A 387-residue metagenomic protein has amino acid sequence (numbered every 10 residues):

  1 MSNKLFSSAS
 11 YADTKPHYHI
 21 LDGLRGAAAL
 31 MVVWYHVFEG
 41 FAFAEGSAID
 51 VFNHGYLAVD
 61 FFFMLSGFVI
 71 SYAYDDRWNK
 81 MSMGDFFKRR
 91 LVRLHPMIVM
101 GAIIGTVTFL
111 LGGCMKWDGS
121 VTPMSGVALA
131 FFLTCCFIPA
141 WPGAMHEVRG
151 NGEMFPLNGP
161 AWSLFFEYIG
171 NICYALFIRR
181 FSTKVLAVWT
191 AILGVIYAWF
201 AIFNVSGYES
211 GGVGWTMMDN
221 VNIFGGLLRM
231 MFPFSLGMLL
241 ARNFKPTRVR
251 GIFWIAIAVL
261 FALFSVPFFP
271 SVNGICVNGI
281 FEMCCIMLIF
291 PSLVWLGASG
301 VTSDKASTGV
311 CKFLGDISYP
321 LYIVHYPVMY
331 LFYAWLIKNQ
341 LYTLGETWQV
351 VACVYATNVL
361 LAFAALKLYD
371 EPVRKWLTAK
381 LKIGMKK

Functional and structural regions predicted by a protein language model:
S2-I20, A27-G55, Y72-G84, A140-G152 (+4 more regions): Alpha-helical transmembrane segments in multi-pass integral membrane proteins
K4-L5, L94-Y168, I196-N220, C284-A298: Membrane-interface helix-loop-helix regions
L21, D85-F86, L94, S163 (+1 more regions): Alpha-helical transmembrane segments and their helix-entry boundary regions
L24-V33, M100, T134, W189-V195 (+1 more regions): Alpha-helical transmembrane segments
D60-F62, F232: His/acidic/aromatic-lined binding-pocket segments of jelly-roll/cupin-type domains and related regulatory beta-sandwich
F63-A73: Central hydrophobic cores of alpha-helical transmembrane segments in multi-pass inner-membrane proteins across all
S66, T357-L361, A365: Hydrophobic alpha-helical membrane-associated segments
R90, L94-I98, I317-V324: Loop-to-transmembrane-helix entry motif
